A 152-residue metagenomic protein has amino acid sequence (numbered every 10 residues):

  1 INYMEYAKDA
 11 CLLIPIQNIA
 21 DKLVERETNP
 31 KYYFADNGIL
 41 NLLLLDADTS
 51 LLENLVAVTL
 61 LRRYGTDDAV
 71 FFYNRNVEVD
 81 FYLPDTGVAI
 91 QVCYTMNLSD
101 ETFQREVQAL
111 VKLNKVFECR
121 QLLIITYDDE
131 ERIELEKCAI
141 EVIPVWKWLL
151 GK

Functional and structural regions predicted by a protein language model:
I1-A89, Y94: Accessory nucleic acid-recognition modules appended to NTPase machines
Y33, I90, L123-I125, E141-I143: Hydrophobic/aromatic beta-strand patches that form the interior of the parallel beta-sheet core in alpha/beta enzyme
D68-A69, Q121, A139-E141: Conserved beta-strand segments of alpha/beta enzyme cores
F71-Y73, R120-T126: Short, hydrophobic beta-strand segments that form beta-sheet elements in well-ordered domains
V79-D80, S99-D100, E131-L135: Short active-site-adjacent structural elements
L83-F103, W146-L149: Mobile, glycine- and charge-enriched loop segments and immediately flanking short secondary-structure elements within
T102-V116: Short, charged, amphipathic alpha-helix that recurs within catalytic cores of restriction-modification and other
D128-K152: Domain-level recognition of nuclease-like catalytic cores that cleave nucleotide substrates
